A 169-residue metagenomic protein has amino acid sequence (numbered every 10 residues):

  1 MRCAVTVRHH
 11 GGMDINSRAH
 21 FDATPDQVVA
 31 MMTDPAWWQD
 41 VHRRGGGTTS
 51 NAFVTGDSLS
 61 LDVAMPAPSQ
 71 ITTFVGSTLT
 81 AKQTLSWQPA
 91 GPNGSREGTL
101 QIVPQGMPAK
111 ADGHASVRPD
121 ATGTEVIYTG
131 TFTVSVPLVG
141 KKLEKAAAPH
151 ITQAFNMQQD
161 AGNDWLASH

Functional and structural regions predicted by a protein language model:
C3-A64: Hydrophobic ligand-binding cavity/cleft-lining segments
D14-N16, T78-T84, E97, A109-H114: Short, surface-exposed coil-to-beta transition loops
R18-D22, S86-Q88, S116-R118, T133: Generic structural detector for well-ordered beta-strands
Q39-G45, N93-G94, M107-A109: Short secondary-structure junctions
G46-V54, S86-W87, D112-P119: Short amphipathic beta-strand and strand-loop transition segments with alternating hydrophobic
N51-Q101: Glycine-rich portal/gate segments that line the openings of hydrophobic small-molecule binding cavities
T84, Q88-P89, G140-H169: A conserved amphipathic terminal alpha-helix motif
S95-P149: Beta-strand/loop substructures that line and gate deep hydrophobic ligand-binding cavities in soluble
